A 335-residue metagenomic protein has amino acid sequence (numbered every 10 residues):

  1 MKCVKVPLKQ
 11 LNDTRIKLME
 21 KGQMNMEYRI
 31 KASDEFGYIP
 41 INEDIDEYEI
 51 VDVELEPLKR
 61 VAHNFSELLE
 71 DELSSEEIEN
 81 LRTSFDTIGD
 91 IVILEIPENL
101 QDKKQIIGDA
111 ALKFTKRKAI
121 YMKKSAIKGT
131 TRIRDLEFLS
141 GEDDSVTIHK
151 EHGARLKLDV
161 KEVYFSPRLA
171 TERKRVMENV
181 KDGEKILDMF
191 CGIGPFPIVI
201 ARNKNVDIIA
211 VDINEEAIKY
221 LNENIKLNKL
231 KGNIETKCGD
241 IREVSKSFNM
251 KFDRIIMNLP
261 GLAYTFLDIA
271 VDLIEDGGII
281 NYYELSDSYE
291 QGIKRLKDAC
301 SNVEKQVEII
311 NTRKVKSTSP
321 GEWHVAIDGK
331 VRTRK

Functional and structural regions predicted by a protein language model:
M1-K335: SAM-dependent transferase fold signal centered on methyltransferase-like domains, encompassing both Class I
